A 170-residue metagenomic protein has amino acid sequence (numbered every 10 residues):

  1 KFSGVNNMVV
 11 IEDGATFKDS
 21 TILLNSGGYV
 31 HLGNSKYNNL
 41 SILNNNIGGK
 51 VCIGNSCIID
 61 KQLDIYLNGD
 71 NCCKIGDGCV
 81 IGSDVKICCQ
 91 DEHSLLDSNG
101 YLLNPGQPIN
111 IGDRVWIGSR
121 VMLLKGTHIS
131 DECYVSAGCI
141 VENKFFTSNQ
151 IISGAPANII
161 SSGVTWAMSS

Functional and structural regions predicted by a protein language model:
K1-H128, C139, K144-F145, A155-P156 (+1 more regions): Flexible, glycine/small-residue-enriched loop-and-beta-strand segment within the central core of proteins
N149-I151: Extracellular disulfide-bonded cysteine-rich modules/repeats
